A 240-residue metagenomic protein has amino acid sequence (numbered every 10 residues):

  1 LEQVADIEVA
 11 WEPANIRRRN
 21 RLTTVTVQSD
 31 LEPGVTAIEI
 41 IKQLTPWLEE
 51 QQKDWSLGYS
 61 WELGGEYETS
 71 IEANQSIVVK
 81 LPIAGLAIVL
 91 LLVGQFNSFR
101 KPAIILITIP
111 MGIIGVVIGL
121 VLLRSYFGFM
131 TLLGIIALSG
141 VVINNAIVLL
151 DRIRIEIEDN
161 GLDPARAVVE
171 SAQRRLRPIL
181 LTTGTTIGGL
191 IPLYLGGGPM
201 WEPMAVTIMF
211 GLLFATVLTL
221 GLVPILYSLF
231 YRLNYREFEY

Functional and structural regions predicted by a protein language model:
L1-A84, V93-F96, P102, A165-A167: Extracytoplasmic/periplasmic membrane-proximal domains and adjacent transmembrane bundles of envelope biogenesis
V9, T45, E49-K53, P82 (+6 more regions): Non-catalytic alpha-helical coupling and interface elements of nucleotide-dependent molecular machines and regulators
V27, V116, G198, S228-F230: N-terminal processing/targeting junctions
I71, Y194, Y227: Nucleotide phosphate-binding site architecture
A87-R175, L180-G197, F210, F214 (+1 more regions): Hydrophobic transmembrane alpha-helices and their membrane-interface caps in long multi-pass transport proteins
M200, M204: Structured binding elements
I225-Y240: Interfacial helix-loop-helix hairpins and adjacent transmembrane helices of multi-pass alpha-helical membrane proteins
